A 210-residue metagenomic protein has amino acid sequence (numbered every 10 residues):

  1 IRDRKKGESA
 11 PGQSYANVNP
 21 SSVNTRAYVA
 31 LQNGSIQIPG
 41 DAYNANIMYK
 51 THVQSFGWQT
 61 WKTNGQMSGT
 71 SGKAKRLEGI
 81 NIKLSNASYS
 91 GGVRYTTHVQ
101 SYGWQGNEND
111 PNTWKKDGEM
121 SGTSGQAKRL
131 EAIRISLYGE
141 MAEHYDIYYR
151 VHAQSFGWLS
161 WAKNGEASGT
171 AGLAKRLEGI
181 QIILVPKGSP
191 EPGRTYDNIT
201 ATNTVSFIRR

Functional and structural regions predicted by a protein language model:
I1-R210: Lectin-type carbohydrate-recognition ectodomains
